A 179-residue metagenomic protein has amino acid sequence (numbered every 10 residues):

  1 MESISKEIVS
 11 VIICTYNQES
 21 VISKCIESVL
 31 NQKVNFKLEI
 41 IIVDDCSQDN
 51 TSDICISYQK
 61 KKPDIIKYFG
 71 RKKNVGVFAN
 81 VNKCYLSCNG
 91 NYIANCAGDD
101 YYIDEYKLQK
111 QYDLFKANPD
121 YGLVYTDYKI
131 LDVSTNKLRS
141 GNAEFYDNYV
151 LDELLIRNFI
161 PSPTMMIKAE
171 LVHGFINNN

Functional and structural regions predicted by a protein language model:
E7-S10, E39: Cell-envelope/extracellular polymer assembly enzymes that use nucleotide-activated donors
N17, V29, D45-C46, V75: Conserved short acidic donor-positioning loop in nucleotide-sugar-dependent glycosyltransferases
E27-K37: Short, acidic, metal-binding catalytic loop of nucleotide-sugar glycosyltransferases
D44-D53, K73, A97: A conserved acidic beta->alpha catalytic loop
R71-C88, K110: Glycine-rich, basic loop-to-helix element that forms the pyrophosphate-binding segment of sugar-nucleotide handling
L86, T126, E144-N179: Conserved nucleotide-sugar donor-binding catalytic segment
I93: Short aromatic/hydrophobic "clamp" motif used to bind/position activated sugar donors
Y106-R139: Conserved donor NDP-sugar-binding/catalytic core segment of glycosyltransferases
